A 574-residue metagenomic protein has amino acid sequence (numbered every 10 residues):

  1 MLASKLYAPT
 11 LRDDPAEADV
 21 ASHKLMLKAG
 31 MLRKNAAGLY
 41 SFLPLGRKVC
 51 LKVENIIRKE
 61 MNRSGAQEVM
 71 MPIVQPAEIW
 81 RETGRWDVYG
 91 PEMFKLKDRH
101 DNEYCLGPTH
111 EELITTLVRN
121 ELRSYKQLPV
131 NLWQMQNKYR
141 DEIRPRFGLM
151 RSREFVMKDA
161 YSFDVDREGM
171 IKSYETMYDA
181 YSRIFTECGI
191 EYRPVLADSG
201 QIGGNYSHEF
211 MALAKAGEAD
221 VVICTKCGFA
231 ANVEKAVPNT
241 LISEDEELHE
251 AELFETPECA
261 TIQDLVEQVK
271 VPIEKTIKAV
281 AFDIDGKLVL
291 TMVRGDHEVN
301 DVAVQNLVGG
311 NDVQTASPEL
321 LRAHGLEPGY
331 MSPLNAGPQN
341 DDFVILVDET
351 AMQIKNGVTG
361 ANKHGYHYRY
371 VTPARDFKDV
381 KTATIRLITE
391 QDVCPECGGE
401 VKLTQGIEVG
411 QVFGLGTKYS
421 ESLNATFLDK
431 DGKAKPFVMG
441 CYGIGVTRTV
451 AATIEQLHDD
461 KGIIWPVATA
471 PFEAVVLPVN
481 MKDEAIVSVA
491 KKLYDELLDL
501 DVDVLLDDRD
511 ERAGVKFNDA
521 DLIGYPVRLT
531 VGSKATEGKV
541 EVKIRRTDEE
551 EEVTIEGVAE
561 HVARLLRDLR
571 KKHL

Functional and structural regions predicted by a protein language model:
M1-D98, H110, Y161-G200, H297: TRNA-binding/sensing appendages of the translation machinery
Q75-I79, L320-L321, D508-V515: Short acidic loop-to-helix transition motifs that present clustered carboxylates
D87-Y104, A212-I223: Acidic, His- and aromatic-enriched active-site or binding-groove loops in soluble protein domains that engage sugars
R99-W133: Hydrophobic alpha-helical hairpins/lids featuring a short glycine-rich hinge
E111-R119, R144-K158, E168-Y442, V446: Extended, low-hydrophobicity, polar/charged segments
L265, G440-A468, E473: C-terminal, non-catalytic macromolecule-binding modules
G462-K516: Generic long, charged, amphipathic alpha-helical segments
L493-H561: C-terminal structured "cap/appendage" subdomains that terminate the fold
